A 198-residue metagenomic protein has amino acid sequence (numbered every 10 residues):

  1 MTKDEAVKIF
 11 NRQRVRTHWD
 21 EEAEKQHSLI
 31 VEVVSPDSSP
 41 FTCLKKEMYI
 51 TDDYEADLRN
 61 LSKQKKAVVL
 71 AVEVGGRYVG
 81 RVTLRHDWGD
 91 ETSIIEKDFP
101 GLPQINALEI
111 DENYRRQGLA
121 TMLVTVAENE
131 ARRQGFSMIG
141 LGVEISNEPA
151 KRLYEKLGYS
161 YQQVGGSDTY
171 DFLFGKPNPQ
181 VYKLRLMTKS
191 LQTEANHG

Functional and structural regions predicted by a protein language model:
T2, I9-H18, S137, E144-K151 (+2 more regions): C-terminal "cap" of GNAT-fold acetyltransferases
H18-E112, V124-V126, E130, L191-E194: Acetyl-CoA-dependent GNAT
R59-E73, F136-K151: Generic detector of contiguous secondary-structure segments
K65, R77, Q117, Q134 (+1 more regions): Structured loop/turn residues at beta-strand edges in well-structured enzyme cores
R81, Q162-V164: Residue-level detector of high-confidence beta-strand sites
R85, G142, G165: Conserved residues at the C-terminal ends of beta-strands
A107, D111-T125, Q134, I145-R152 (+1 more regions): Conserved glycine-rich acetyl-CoA-binding loop
